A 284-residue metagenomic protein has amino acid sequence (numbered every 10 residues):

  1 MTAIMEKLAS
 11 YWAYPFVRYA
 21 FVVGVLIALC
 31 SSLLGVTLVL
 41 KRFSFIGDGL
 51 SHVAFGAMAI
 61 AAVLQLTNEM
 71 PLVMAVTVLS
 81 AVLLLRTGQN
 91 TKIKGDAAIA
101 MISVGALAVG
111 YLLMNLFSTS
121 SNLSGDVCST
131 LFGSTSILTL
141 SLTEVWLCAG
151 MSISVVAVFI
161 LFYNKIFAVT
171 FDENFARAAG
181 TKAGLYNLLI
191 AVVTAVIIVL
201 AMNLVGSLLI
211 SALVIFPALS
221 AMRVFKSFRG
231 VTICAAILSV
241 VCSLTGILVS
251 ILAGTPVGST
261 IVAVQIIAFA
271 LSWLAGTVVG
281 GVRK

Functional and structural regions predicted by a protein language model:
M1-L29, K284: Membrane-interfacial amphipathic/re-entrant helices at transmembrane-helix boundaries
I4-K7, S103-I160: Transmembrane helix-bundle core of multi-pass membrane transporters and related energy-transducing complexes
F16-A28, T67-V78, A149-G150, V199-L213 (+1 more regions): Structural signature of hydrophobic alpha-helical transmembrane segments
F21-V25, M70-A75, A97-M101, V145-G150 (+3 more regions): Hydrophobic alpha-helical transmembrane segments
V36-S121, A221-I233, S250-G254, T277-V278: Short loop segments and helix-boundary regions at transmembrane helix junctions of multi-pass inner-membrane proteins
L140-P217: Helix-loop-helix "hairpin" substructures at the membrane interface of multi-pass membrane proteins
N203-S259: Transmembrane alpha-helical segments in multi-pass inner-membrane proteins
T255-K284: Cytosolic-side transmembrane-helix boundaries in multi-pass membrane proteins
